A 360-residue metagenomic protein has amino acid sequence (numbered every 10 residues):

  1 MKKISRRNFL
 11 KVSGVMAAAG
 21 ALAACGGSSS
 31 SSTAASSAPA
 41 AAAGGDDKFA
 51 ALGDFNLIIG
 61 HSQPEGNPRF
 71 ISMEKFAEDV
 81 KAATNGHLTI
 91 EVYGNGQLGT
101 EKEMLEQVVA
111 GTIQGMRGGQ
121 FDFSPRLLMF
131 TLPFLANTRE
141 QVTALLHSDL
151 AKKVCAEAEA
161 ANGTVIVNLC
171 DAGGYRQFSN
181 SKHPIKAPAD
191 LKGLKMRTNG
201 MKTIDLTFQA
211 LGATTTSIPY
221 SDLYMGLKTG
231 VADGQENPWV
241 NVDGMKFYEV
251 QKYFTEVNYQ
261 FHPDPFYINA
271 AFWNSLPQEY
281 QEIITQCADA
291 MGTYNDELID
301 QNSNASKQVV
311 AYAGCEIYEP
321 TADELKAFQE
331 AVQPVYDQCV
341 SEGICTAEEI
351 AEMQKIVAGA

Functional and structural regions predicted by a protein language model:
K3-I4, G14, G20-S29, A42-Q141 (+2 more regions): N-terminal secretory/targeting leader peptides
T33-S37: Extracellular mucin-like PTS domains
V142-K152: A gly/proline- and charged-residue-enriched helix-loop-helix capping module
